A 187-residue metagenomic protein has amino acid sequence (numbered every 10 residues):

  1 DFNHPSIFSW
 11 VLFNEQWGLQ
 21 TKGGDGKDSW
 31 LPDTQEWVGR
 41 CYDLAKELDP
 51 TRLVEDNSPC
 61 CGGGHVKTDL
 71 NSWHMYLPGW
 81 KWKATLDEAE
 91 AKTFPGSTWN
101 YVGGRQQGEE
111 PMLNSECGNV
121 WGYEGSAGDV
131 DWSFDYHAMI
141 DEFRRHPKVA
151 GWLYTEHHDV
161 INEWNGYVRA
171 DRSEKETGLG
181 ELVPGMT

Functional and structural regions predicted by a protein language model:
D1-S173: Substrate-binding/catalytic cleft of secreted carbohydrate-active enzymes, primarily glycoside hydrolases
T177-L179: C-terminal domain-tail junction helix/linker
E181-T187: Surface beta-strand/loop "capping" patches
